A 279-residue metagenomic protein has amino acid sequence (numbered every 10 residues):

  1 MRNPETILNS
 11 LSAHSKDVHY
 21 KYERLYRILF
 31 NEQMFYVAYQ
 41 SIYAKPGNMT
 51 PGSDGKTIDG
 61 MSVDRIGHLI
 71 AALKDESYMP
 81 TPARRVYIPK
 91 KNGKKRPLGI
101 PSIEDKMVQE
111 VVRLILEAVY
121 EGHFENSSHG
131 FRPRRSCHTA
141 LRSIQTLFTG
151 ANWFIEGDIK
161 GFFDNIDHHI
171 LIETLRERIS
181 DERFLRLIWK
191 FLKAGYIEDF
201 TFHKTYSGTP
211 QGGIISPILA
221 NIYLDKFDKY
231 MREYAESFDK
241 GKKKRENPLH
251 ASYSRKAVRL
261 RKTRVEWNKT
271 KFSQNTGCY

Functional and structural regions predicted by a protein language model:
M1-Y279: Non-catalytic terminal/accessory segments
